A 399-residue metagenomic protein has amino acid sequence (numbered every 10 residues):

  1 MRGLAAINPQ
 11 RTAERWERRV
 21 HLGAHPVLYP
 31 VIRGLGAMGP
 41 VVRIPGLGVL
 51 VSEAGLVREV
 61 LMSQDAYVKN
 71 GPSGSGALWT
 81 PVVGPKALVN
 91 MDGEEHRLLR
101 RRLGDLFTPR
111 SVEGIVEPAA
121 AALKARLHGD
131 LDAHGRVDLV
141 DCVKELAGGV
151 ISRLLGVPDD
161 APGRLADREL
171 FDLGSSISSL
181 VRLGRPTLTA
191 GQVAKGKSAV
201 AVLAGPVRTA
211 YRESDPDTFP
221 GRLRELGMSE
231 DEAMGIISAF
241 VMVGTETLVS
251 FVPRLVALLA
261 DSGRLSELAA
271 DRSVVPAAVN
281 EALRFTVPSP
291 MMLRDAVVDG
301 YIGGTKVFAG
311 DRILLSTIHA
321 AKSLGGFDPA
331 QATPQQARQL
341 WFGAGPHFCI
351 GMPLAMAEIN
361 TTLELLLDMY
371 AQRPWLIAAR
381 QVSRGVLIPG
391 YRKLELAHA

Functional and structural regions predicted by a protein language model:
M1-A399: Cytochrome P450
